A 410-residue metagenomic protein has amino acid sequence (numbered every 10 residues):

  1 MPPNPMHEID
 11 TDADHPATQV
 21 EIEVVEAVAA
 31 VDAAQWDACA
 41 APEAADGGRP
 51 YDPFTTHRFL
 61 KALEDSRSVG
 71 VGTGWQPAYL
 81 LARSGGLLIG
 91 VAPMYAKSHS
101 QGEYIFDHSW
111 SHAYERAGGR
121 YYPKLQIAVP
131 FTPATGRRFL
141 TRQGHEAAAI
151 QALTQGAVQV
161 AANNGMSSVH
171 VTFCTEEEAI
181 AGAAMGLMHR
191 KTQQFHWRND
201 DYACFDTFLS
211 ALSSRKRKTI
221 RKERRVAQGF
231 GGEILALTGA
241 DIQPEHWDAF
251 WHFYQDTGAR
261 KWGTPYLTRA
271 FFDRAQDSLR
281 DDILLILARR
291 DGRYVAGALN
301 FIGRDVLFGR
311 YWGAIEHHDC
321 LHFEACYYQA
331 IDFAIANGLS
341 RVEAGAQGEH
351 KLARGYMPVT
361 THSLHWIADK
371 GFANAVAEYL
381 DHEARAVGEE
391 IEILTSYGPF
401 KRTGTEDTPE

Functional and structural regions predicted by a protein language model:
M1-E410: N-acyltransferase acceptor-side catalytic subdomain
